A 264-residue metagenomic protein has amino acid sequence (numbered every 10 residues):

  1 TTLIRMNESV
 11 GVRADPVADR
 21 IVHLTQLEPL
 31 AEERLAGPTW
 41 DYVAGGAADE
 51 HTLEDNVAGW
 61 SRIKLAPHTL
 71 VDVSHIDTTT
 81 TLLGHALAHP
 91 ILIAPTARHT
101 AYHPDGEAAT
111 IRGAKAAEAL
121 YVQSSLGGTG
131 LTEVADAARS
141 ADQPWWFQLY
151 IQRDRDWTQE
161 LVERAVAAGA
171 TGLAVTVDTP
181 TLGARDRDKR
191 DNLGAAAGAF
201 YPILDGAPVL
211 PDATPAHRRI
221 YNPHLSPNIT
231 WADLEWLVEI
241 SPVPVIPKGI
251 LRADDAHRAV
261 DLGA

Functional and structural regions predicted by a protein language model:
T2-G84, L193-I229: An N-cap/entry alpha-helix motif that binds or orients negatively charged groups
L35, A141-Q143: Acidic/polar active-site rim loop that often engages polyanionic ligands
G45, H99, H103, Q123-L126 (+3 more regions): Glycine- and other small-residue-rich loops at beta-strand/loop junctions that grip anionic moieties
G84-L87, R139: Extracellular/periplasmic catalytic domains that process cell-envelope and extracellular macromolecules
L87-T132: Glycine-rich active-site/cofactor-binding loop and its immediate structural neighborhood
I91-A94, A119-Q123, W145-L149, L173 (+1 more regions): Hydrophobic faces of well-ordered beta-strands that scaffold small-molecule active sites in alpha/beta enzyme cores
R98, R112, E133-S140, R153-A264: Alpha/beta enzyme core
